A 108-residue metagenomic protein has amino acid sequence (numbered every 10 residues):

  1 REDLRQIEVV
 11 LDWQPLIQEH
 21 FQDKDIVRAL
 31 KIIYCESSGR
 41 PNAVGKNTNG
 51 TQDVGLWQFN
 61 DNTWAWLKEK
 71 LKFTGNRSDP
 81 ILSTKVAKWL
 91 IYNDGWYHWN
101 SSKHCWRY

Functional and structural regions predicted by a protein language model:
R1-G39: Export/targeting segments at the very N-terminus of extracytoplasmic proteins
D3-Q6, L16-H20, N42, K46-N47 (+1 more regions): Second-shell loop/turn segments in exported
R5, Y92-Y108: Catalytic cores of secreted/periplasmic lytic hydrolases that degrade extracellular macromolecules
W13, I17, D25-A29, N60-T63 (+1 more regions): Stable alpha-helical elements in mature extracytoplasmic
C35-S38, N62-A65, N93: Amphipathic alpha-helical interaction surfaces
S37-V44, D94-W99: Secretory-pathway/luminal and periplasmic proteins that interact with or process carbohydrate-rich
N49-E69: Substrate-binding/active-site groove segments that recognize and process beta-1,4-linked N-acetyl-hexosamine
